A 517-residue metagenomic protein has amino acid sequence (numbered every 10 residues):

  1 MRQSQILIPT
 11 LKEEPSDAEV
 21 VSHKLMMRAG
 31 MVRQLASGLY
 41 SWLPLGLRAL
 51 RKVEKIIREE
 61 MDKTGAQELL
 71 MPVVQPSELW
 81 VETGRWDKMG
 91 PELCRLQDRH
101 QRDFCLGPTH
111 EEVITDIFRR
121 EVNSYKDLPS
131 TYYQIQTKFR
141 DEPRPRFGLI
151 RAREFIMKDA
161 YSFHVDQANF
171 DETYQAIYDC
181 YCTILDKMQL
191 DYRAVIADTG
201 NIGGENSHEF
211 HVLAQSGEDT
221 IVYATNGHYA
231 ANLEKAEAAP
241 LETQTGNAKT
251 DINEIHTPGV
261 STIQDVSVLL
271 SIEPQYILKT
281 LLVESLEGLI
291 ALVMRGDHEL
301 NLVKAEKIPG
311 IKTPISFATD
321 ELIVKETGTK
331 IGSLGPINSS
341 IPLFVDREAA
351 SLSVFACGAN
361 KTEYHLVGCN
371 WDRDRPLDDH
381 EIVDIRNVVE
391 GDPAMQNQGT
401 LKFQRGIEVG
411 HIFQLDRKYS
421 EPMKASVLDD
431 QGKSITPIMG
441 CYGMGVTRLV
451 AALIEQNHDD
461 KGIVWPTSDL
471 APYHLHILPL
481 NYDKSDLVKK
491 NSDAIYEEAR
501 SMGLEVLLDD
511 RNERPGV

Functional and structural regions predicted by a protein language model:
M1-V517: NTP/phosphate- and nucleic-acid-binding module
